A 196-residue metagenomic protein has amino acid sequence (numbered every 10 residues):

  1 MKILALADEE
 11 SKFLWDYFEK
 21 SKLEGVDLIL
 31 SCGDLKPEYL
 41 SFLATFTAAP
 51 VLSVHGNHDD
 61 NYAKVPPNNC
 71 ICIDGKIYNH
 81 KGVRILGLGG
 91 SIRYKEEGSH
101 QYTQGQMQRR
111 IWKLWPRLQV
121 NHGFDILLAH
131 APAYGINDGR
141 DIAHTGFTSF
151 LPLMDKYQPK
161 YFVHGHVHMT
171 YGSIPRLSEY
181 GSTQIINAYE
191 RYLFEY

Functional and structural regions predicted by a protein language model:
M1-F46, W115-G123: N-terminal active-site segment of His-dependent metallophosphoesterases
K2, L6, W15-Y17, K64 (+3 more regions): Binuclear metal-dependent phosphoesterase catalytic core
A5-A7, L28-D34, L52-N57, I73 (+4 more regions): Active-site neighborhood of phospho(di)ester-bond hydrolases with catalytic His/Asp-centered motifs
A5-F13, H55-T145: Conserved catalytic scaffold of divalent metal-dependent phosphoesterases
W15-E19, L35-A49, D60-C70, D138-R140 (+1 more regions): Metal-dependent catalytic neighborhoods of phosphoester/phosphodiester hydrolases
F42, F46, S149-K156: Catalytic-core regions built around general acid/base machinery
T47-H58, F147-F150: A short, gly/pro- and small-residue-rich
